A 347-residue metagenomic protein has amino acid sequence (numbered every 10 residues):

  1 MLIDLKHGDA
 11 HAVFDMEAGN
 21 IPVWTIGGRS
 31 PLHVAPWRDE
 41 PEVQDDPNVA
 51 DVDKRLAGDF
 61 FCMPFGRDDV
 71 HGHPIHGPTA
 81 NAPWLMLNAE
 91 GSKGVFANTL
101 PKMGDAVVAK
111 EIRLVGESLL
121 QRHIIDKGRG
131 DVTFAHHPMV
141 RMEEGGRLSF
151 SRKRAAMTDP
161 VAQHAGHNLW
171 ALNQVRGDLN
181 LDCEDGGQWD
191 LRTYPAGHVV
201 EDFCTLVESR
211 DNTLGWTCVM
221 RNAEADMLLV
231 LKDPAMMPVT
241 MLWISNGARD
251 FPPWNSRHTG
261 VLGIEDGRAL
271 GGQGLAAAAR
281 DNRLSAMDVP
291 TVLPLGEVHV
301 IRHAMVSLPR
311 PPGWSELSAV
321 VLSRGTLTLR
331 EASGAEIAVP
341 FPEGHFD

Functional and structural regions predicted by a protein language model:
M1-L120, D131-D347: Surface-exposed acidic/polar loop and edge beta-strand patches at domain peripheries
I124-G128: Asparagine-centered strand-capping/turn motif at beta-strand->loop junctions
